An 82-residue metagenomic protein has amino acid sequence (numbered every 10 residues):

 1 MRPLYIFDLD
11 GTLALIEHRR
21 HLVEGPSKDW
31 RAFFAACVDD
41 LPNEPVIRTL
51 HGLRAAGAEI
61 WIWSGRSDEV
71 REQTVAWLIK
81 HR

Functional and structural regions predicted by a protein language model:
P3-R82: Alpha-helical substrate-recognition element adjacent to the catalytic core
